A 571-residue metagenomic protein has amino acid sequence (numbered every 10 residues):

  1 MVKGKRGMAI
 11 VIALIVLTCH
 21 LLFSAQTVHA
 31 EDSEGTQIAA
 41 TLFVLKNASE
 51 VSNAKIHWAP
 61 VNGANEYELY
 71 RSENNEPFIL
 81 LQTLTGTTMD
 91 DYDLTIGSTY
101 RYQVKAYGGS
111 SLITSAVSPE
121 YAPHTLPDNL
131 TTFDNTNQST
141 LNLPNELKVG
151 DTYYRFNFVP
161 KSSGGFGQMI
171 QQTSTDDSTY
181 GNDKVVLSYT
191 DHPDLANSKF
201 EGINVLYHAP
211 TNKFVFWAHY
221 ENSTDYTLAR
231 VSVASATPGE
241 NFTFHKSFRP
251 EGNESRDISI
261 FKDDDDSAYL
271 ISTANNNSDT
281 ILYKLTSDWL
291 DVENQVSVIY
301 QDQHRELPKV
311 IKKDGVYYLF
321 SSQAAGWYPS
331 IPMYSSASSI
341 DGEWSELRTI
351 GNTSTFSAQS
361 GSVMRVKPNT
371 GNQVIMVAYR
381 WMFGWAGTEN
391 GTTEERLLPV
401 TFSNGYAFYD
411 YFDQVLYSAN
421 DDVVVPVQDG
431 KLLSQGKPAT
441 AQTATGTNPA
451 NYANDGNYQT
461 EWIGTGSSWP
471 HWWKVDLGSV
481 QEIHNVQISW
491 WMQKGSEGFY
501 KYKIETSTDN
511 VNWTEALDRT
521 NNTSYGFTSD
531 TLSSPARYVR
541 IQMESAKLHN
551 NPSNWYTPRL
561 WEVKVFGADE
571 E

Functional and structural regions predicted by a protein language model:
V2-K5, I12-L17, F408-D410, Q414-D455 (+3 more regions): Juxtadomain low-complexity/linker regions and immediately adjacent membrane-anchoring helices
H20-G35: Sec-dependent signal peptide cleavage junction
D32-G63, I96, S111-T125: Pro/Thr/Ser/Gly-rich low-complexity, intrinsically disordered linker/stalk tracts
I56-A59, I79, A116-G202, L206-R256 (+5 more regions): Beta-rich carbohydrate-recognition and catalytic domains
A59, D455-E515, N521-E571: Aromatic, loop-rich ligand-recognition surfaces of beta-strand-rich domains
G63-L80, T506: Extracellular low-complexity, O-glycosylation-prone stalks/linkers
L80-G86, L517-N521: Short beta-strand segments within Ig-like beta-sandwich modules, predominantly Fibronectin type-III
D91-S111: Beta-strand-rich modules
